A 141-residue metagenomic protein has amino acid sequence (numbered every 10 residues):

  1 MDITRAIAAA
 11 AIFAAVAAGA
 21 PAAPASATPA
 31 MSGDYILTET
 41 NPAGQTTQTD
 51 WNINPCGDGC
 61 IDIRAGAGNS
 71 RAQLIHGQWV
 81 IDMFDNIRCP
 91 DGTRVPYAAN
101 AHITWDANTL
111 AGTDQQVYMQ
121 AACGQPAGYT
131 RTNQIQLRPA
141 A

Functional and structural regions predicted by a protein language model:
M1-A27: Secretory targeting and sorting signals
T28-S32, P55-G59, Q73-G77, H102-A111 (+1 more regions): A short, structured loop/turn motif at beta-sheet edges
T28-T47, L110-Q115, N133-P139: Tryptophan-anchored aromatic micro-motifs
T38, C56-G59, I63, D91-G92 (+3 more regions): Small disulfide-bonded, cysteine-rich extracellular recognition modules and tandem repeats
A43-W79, G112-A121: N-terminal glycine/threonine-rich, aromatic-flanked beta-hairpin/loop signature
Q45-D50, P96-A98, G128-T132: Short, mixed charged/polar active-site loops that provide acid/base catalysis or chelate metal/phosphate cofactors
R64-N108: Contiguous, well-ordered beta-strand patches that form the walls/edges of small beta-barrel/beta-sandwich domains
M119-T130: Short, exposed beta-strand-loop hairpins at the edges of beta-sheets in extracellular/periplasmic proteins
